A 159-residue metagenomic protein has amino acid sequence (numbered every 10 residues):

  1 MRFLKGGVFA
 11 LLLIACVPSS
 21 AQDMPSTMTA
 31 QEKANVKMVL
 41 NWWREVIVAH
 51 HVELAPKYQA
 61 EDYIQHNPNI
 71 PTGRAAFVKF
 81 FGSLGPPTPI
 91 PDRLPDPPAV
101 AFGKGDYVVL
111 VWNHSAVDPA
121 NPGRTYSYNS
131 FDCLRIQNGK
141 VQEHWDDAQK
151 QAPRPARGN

Functional and structural regions predicted by a protein language model:
M1-K5: Positively charged n-region of N-terminal signal peptides that target proteins for export
G6-C16: Bacterial N-terminal signal peptides
A21-N159: C-terminal and inter-domain tail/linker signature
